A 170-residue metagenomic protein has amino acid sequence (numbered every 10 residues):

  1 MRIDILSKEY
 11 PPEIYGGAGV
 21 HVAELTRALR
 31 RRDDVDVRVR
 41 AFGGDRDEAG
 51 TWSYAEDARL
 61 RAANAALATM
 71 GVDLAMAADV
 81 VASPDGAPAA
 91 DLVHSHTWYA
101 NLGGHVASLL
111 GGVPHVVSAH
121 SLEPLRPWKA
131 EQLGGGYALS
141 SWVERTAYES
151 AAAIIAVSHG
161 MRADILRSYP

Functional and structural regions predicted by a protein language model:
M1-R46: N-terminal subdomain of nucleotide-sugar transferases
K8, A119-L122: Histidine-centered beta-alpha loop that forms part of the nucleotide-sugar donor binding/catalytic region in diverse
R46-P84, E131-Q132: A short, charged, and often flexible helix/loop element on the N-terminal side of the glycosyltransferase catalytic
V93-H94, E149-H159: A short beta-strand/loop micro-motif in the catalytic core of glycosyltransferases that engages the nucleotide-sugar
S95-A100, A119: Short His-centered aromatic/hydrophobic patch
Y99-A100, G160-R162: Alpha-helix capping/helix-boundary segments
P114-V116, P124-T146: Nucleotide-sugar donor phosphate/pyrophosphate-binding loop at the beta->alpha transition of glycosyltransferases
E149-S150, R162-P170: Helix-loop-beta element that forms the nucleotide-linked donor phosphate-binding surface in glycosyltransferases
